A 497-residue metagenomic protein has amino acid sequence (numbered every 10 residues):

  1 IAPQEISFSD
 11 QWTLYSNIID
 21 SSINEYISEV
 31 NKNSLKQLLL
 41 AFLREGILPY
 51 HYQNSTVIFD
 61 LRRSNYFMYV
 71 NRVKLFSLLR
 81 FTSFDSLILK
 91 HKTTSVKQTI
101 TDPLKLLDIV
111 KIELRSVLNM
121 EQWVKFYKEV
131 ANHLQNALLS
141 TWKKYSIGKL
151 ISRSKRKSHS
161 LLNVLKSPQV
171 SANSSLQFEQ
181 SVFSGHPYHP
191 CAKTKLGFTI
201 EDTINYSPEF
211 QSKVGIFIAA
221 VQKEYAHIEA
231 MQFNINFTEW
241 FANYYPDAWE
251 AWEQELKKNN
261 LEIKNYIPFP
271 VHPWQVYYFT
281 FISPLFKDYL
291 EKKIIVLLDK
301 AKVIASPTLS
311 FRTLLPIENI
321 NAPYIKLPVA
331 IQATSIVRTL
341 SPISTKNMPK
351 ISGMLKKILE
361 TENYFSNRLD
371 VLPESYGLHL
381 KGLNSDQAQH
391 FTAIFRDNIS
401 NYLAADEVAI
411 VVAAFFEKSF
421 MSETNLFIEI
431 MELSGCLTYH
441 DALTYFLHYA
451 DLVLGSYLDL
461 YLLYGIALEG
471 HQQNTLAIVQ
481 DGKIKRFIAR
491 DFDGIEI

Functional and structural regions predicted by a protein language model:
I1-L452, V479-I497: Nucleotide/phosphate-binding site architecture used for ATP/NTP-dependent chemistry
L454-L458: Short C-lobe core helix of eukaryotic-like protein kinase catalytic domains
D459-Y464: Protein kinase catalytic-loop region centered on the HRD/HxD motif
I466-E469: Catalytic-loop of the protein kinase fold
H471-Q473: Canonical protein kinase catalytic loop motif
T475-A477: Hydrophobic residue at the +6 position relative to the catalytic HRD Asp in the kinase catalytic loop
